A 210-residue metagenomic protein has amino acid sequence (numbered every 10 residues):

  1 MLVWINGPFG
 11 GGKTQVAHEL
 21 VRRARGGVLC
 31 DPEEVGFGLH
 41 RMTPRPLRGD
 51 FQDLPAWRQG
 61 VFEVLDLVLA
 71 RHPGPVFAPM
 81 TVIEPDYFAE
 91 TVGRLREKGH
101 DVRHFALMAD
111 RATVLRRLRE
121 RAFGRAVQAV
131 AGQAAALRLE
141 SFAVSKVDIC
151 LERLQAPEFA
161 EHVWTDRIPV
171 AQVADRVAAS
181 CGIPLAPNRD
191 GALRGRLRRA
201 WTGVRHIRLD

Functional and structural regions predicted by a protein language model:
L2: Walker A (P-loop) ATP-phosphate-binding motif of ABC ATPase nucleotide-binding domains
I5: Hydrophobic anchor at the beta1->P-loop junction of P-loop NTPases
F9: The conserved Walker
G12: Conserved glycine(s) of the Walker
Q15-D66: Conserved substrate/cofactor phosphate-moiety recognition/catalytic segment in nucleotide-dependent phosphotransferases
D53-M108: Glycine-rich phosphate-binding loop used to anchor ATP phosphates in small-molecule kinases, encompassing both
E97-R121, V163: Conserved phosphate-donor/acceptor-positioning beta-strand/loop module used by diverse small-molecule
F123-R176, N188-R205, D210: Small-molecule kinase domains that catalyze NTP-dependent phosphoryl transfer to phosphate-bearing small molecules
